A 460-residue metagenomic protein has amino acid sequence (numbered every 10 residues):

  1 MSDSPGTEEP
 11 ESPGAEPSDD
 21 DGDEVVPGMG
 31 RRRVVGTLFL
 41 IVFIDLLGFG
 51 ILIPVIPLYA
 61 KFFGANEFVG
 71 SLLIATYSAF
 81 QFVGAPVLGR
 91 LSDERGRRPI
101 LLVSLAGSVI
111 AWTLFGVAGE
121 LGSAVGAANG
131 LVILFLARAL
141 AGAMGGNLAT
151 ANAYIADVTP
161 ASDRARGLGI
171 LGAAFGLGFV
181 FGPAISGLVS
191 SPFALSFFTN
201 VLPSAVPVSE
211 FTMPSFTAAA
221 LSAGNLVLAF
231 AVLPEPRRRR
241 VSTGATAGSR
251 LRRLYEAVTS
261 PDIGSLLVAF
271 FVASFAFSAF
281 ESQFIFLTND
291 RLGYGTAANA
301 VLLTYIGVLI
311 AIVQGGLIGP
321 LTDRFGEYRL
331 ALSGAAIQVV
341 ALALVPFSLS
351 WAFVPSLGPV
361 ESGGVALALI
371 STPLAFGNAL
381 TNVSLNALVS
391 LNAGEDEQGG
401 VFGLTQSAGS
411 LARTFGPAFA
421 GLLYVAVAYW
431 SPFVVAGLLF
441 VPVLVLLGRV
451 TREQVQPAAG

Functional and structural regions predicted by a protein language model:
D19-R31, F230-A269, D290-Y294: Juxtamembrane intracellular "pre-TM" segments in multi-pass secondary transporters
F43, A111, A124-G146, L357-L380: Hydrophobic core of transmembrane alpha-helices in multi-pass small-molecule transporters, especially MFS/SLC-type
P54-F68, S282-A298: Short amphipathic helix-loop junctions that connect adjacent transmembrane helices in Major Facilitator Superfamily/SLC
A85-G96, V313-E327, Y424: Helix-to-loop junctions at the C-terminal end of transmembrane segments in multipass secondary transporters
A106-A128, I337-V360: C-terminal ends and interior cores of transmembrane alpha-helices in multi-pass membrane transporters/permeases
F135-L177: Cytoplasmic helix-loop-helix junction between adjacent transmembrane helices in 12-TM secondary transporters
S191-A219, L422-F440: A membrane-interface helix-boundary motif in multi-pass transporters
A219-R239, V443-V450: C-terminal membrane-cytosol helix-exit motif in multi-pass small-molecule transporters
